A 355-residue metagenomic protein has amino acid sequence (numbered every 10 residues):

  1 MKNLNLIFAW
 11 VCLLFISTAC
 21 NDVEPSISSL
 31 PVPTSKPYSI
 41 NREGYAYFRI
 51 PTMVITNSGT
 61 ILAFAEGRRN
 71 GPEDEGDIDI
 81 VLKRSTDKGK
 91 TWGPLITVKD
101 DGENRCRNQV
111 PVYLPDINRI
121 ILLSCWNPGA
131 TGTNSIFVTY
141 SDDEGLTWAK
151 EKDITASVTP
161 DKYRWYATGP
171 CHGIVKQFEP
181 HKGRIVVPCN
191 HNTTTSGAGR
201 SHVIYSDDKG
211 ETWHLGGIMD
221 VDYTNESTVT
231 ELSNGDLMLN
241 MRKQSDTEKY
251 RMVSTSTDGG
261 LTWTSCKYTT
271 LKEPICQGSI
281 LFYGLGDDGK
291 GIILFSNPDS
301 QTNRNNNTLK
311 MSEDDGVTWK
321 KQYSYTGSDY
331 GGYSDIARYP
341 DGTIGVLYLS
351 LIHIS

Functional and structural regions predicted by a protein language model:
M1-F8: Bacterial N-terminal signal peptides that target proteins for export
F8-L14: Hydrophobic alpha-helical targeting segments used for export or membrane insertion
T18-A19: C-terminal motif of bacterial Sec signal peptides marking the signal peptidase cleavage site
V23-S355: Asp-box/BNR beta-propeller blade signature and adjacent active/binding-site loops in extracellular glycan-interacting
